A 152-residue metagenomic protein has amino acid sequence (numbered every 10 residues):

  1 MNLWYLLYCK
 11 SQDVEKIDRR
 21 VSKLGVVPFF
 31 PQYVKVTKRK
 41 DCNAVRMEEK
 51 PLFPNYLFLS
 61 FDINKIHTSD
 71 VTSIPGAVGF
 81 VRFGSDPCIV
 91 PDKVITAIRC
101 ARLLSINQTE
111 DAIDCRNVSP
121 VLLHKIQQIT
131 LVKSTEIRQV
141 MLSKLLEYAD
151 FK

Functional and structural regions predicted by a protein language model:
M1-K152: Acidic-enriched and Gly/Ser
